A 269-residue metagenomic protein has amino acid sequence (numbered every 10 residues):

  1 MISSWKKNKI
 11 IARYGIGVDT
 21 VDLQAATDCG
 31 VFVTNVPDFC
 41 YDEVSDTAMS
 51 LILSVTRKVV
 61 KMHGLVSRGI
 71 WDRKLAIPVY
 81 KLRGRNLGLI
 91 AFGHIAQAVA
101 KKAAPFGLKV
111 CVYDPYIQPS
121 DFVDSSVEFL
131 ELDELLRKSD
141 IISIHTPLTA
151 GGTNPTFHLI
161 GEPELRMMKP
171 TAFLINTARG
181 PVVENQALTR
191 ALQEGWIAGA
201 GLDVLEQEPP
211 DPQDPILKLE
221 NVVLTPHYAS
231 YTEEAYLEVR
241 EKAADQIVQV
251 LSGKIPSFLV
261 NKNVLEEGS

Functional and structural regions predicted by a protein language model:
M1-T34, R137, G161, M167: An N-terminal-biased, well-structured beta-alpha scaffold segment characteristic of Rossmann-like dinucleotide-binding
W5-I10, C29-V31, G107-L108, P170-A172 (+1 more regions): A short helix->loop->beta-strand "cap" motif at the edges of active sites that frequently abuts
N8, R83-N86, E162, T171: Phosphate-coordination loops involved in phosphoryl transfer and adenosine-cofactor binding
Y14-G15, V31-D42, D133, A178: Short beta->alpha connector loops at strand-helix junctions that form conserved, small/polar/Pro-enriched
C29, P37-N86, A98-K101, V260: Phosphate-binding beta-alpha-beta segment of Rossmann-like dinucleotide-binding domains, i.e., the NAD(P)
V33, T171-S269: Rossmann-like dinucleotide-binding domain for NAD(H)/NADP(H)
F92-G93: Glycine-rich Rossmann-fold phosphate-binding loop(s) that bind the pyrophosphate of adenine dinucleotide cofactors
P115-P215: Rossmann-like adenosine-cofactor binding region
